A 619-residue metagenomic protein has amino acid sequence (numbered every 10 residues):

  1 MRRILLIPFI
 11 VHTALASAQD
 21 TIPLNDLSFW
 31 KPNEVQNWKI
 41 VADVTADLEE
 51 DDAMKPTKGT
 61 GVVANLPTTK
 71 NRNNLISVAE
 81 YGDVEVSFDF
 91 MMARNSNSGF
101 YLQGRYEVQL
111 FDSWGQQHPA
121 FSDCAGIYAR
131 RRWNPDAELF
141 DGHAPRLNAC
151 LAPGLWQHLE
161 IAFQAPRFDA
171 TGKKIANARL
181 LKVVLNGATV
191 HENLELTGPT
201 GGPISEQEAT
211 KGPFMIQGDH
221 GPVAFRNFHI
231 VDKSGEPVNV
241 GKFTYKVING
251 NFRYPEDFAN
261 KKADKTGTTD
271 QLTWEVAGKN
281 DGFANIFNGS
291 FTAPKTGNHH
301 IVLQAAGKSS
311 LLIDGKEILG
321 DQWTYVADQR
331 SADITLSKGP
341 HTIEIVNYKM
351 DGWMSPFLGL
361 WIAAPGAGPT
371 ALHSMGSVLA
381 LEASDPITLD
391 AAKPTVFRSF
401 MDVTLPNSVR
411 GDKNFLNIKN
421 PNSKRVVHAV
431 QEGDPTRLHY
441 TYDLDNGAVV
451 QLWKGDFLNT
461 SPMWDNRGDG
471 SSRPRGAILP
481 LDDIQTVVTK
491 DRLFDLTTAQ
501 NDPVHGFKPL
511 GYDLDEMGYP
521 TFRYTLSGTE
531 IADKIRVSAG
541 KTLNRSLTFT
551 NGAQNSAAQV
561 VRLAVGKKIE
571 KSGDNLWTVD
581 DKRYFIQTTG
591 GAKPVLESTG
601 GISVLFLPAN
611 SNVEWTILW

Functional and structural regions predicted by a protein language model:
M1-Q19: Bacterial Sec-dependent N-terminal signal peptides
Q19-N260, T266-W274, K279-N288, T292 (+2 more regions): Carbohydrate-interacting regions of secretory-pathway proteins
D20, V78, L379-N544, N555-R583 (+2 more regions): Beta-strand-rich N-terminal accessory domains
V86, F90, L543-N551: Short, well-ordered beta-strand segments enriched in hydrophobic/aromatic residues
F90, E160-F163, E344-Y348, F522-L526 (+4 more regions): Short, hydrophobic/aromatic-enriched beta-strand segments in well-ordered soluble domains
A176, V184-A188, E192, Q304 (+2 more regions): Short strand-turn-strand beta-turns centered on an Asx-Gly dipeptide
L194, S234-K393: Acidic/polar, compositionally biased interaction segments
L194-I204, Q271, I313-A332, E570-L605: Solvent-exposed beta-strand/loop surfaces of large extracellular or lumenal domains
